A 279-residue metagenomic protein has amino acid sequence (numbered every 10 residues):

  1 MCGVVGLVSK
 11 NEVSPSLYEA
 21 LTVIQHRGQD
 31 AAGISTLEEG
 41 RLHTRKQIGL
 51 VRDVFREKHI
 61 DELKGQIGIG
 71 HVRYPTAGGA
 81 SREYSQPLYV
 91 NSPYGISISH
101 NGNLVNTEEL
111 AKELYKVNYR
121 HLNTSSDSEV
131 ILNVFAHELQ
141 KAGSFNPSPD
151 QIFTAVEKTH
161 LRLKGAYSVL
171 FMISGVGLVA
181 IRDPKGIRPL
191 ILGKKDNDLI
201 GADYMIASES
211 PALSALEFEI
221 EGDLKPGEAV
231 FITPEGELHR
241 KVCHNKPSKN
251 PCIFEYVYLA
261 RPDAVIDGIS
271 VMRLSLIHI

Functional and structural regions predicted by a protein language model:
M1-I277: Conserved short alpha-helical segments that host acidic/polar catalytic motifs at enzyme active sites
